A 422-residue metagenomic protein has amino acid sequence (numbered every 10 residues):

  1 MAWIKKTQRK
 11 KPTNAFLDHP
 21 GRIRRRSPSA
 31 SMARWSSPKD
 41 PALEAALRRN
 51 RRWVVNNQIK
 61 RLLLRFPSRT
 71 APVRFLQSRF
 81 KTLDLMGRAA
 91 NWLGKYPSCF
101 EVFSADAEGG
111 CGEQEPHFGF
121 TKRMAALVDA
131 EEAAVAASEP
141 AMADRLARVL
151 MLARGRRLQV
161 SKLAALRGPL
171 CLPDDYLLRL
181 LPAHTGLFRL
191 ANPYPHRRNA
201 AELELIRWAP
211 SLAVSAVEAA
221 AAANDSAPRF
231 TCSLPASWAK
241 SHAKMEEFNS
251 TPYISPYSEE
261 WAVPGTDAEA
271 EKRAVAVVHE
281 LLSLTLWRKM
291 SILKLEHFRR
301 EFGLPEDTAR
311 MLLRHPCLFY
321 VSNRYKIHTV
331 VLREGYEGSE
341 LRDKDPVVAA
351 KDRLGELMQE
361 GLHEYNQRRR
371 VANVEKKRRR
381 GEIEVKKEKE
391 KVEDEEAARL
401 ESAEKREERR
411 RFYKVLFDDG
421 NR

Functional and structural regions predicted by a protein language model:
A2-R422: Long amphipathic alpha-helical repeat/alpha-solenoid cores
